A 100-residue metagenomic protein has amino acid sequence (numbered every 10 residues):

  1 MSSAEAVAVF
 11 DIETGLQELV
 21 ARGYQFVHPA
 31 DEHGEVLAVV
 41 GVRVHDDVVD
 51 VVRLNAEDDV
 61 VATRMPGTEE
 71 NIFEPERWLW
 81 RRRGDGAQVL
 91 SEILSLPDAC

Functional and structural regions predicted by a protein language model:
M1-H45: Negatively charged, low-complexity tracts enriched in Asp/Glu with abundant Ser/Thr
A6-E13, N55, R83-A87: Low-complexity, intrinsically disordered regions enriched in charged/polar residues
L16-L19, L37, L54, L79 (+2 more regions): Generic detector of leucine side chains in alpha-helical contexts
V48-R81: Intrinsically disordered, low-complexity regulatory segments enriched in Ser/Thr/Pro and charged residues
T68, E74-C100: Short, compact, well-ordered microdomains
